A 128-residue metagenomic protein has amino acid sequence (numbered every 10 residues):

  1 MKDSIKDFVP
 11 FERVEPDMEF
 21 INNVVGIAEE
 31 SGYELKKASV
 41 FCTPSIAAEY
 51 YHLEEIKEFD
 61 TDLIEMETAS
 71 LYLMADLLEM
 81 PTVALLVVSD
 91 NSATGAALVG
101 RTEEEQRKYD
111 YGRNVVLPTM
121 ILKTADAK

Functional and structural regions predicted by a protein language model:
M1-K128: Glycine-rich phosphate- or other oxyanion-binding loops that anchor nucleotides, phosphorylated ligands
